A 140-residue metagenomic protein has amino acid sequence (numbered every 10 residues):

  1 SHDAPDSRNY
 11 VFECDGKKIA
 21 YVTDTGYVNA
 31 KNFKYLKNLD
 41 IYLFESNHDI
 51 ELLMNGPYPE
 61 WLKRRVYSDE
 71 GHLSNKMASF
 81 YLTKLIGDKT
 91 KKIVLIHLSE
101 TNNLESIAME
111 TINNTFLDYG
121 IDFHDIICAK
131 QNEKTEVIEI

Functional and structural regions predicted by a protein language model:
S1, E45, K130-N132: Residues at the C-termini of beta-strands that transition into short coil/loop
S1-I41, I138-I140: Core dinuclear metal-dependent hydrolase active-site scaffold
G16, H48, N132: A broadly conserved detector of short glycine/acidic/proline-rich loop/turn motifs that flank catalytic sites and bind
D24, L98, Q131: Cofactor-binding loop segments of dinucleotide-utilizing enzymes, especially the Rossmann-like FAD- and NAD(P)+-binding
A30-C128: Cap/insert and terminal regions of metallo-dependent hydrolase folds
H124-I140: Short, basic/aromatic-enriched C-terminal tail that caps enzymatic domains
